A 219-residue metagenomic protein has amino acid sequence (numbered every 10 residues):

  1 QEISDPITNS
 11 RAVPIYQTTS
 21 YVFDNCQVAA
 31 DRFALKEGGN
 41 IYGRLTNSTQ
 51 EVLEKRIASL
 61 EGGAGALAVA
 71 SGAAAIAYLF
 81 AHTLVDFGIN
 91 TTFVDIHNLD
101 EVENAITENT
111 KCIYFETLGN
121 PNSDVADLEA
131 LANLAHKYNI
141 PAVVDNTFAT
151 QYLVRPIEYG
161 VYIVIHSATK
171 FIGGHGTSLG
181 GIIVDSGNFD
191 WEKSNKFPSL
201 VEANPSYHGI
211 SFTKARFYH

Functional and structural regions predicted by a protein language model:
Q1, I15, S20-Y21, D31 (+4 more regions): Flexible, active-site-adjacent loop/turn segments at secondary-structure boundaries
Q1-I15, I183: Short conserved active-site loop signatures built around small residues
I3, A66-H219: Conserved PLP-enzyme active-site core in the AAT-like
N9, I57, E116: Residue-level signature of catalytic and energy-coupling elements of molecular machines, predominantly ATP/GTP-dependent
S20-A77, A81-T83, F87, T92: Conserved N-terminal alpha-helix of the aminotransferase class I/II PLP-enzyme fold
